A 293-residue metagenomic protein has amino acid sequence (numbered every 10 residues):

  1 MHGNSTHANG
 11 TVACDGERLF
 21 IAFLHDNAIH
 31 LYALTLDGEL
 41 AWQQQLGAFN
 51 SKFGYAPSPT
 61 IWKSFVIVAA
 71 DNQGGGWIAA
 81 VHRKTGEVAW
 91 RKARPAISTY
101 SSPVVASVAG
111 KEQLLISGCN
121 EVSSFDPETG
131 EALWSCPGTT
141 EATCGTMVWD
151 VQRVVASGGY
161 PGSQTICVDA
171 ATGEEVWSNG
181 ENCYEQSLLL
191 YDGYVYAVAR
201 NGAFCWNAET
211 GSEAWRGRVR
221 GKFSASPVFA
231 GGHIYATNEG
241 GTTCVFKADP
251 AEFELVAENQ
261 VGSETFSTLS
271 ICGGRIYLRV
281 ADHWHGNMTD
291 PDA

Functional and structural regions predicted by a protein language model:
M1-A293: Noncatalytic, solvent-exposed loop/strand surfaces of beta-propeller-type extracellular/periplasmic domains
